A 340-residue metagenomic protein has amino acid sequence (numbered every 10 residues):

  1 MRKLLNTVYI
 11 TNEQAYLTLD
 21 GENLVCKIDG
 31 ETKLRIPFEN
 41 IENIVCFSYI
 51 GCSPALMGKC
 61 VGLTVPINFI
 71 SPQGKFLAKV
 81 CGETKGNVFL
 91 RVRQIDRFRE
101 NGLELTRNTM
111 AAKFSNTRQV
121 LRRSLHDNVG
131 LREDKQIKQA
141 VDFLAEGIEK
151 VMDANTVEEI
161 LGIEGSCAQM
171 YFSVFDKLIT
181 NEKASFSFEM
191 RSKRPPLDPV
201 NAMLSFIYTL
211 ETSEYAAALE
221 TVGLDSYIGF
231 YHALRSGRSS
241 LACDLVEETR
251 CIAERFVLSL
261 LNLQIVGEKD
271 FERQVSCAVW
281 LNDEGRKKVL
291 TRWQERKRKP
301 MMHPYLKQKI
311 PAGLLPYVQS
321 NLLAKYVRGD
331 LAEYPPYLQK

Functional and structural regions predicted by a protein language model:
M1-L19, K27-D29, R35, N87-K340: Active-site helix-to-loop segments that bind/position phosphate- or nucleotide-bearing substrates and donors across
M1-P72, G82: Terminal-proximal segments
S48-Q119: A surface-exposed, charged beta-strand/loop segment in the N-terminal or early-internal portion of soluble proteins
